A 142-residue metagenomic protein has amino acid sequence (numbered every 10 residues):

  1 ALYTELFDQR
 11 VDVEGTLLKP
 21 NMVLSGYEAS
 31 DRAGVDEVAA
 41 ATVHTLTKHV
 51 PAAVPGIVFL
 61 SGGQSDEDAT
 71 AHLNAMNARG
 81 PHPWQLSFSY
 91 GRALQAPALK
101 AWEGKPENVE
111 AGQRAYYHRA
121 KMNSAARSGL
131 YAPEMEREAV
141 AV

Functional and structural regions predicted by a protein language model:
A1-V142: Active-site capping/gating regions of soluble enzymes
